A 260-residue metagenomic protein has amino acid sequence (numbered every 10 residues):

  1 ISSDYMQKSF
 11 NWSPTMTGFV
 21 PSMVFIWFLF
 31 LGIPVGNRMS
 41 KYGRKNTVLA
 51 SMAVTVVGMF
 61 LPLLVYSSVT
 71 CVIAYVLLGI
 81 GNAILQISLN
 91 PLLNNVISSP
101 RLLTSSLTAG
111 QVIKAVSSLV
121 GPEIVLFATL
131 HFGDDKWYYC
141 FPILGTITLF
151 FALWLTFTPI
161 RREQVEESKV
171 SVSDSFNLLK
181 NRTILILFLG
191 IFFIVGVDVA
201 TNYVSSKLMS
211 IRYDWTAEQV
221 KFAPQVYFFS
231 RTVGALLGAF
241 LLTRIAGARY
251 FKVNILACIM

Functional and structural regions predicted by a protein language model:
F19-N37, Q225-G238: Central cavity-lining transmembrane alpha-helices of secondary-active solute carriers, predominantly the Major
F30-V69: Conserved MFS/SLC helix-loop-helix module at the cytosolic interface between two early adjacent transmembrane helices
V48, C71, F251-N254: Primarily marks hydrophobic transmembrane alpha-helices of the MFS/SLC 12-helix fold
V69-Y75, I186-L187: Short hydrophobic/alpha-helical segments at membrane-entry points of transmembrane helices in Major Facilitator
A74-V112: Cytoplasmic helix-loop-helix junction between adjacent transmembrane helices in 12-TM secondary transporters
A109-P159: Helix-loop-helix hairpin linking two adjacent transmembrane segments in secondary transporters
E163-L187, W215: Juxtamembrane intracellular "pre-TM" segments in multi-pass secondary transporters
N181-A235: Extracytoplasmic gate region of multi-pass secondary transporters
